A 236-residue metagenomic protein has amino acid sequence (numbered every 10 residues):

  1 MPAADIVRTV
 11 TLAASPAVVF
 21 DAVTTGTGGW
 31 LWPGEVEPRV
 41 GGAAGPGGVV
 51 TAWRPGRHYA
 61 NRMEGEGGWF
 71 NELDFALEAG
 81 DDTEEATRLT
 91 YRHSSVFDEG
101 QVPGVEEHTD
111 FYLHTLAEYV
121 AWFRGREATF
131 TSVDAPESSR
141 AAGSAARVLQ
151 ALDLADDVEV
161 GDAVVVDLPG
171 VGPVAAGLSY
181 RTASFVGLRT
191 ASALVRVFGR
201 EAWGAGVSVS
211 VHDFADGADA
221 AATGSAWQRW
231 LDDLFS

Functional and structural regions predicted by a protein language model:
M1-E37, P103-V160: Hydrophobic ligand-binding cavity/cleft-lining segments
A4, G42, W69: Short, glycine/acidic-rich beta->alpha junctions
V7-T9, G47, E72-D74, P173-A175: Well-ordered beta-strand positions in beta-sheet-rich domains
P16, W53, G80-D81: Short loop segments at secondary-structure junctions
G34-P38, G48-W53, L77, A155-V158 (+2 more regions): Short, exposed beta-strand/loop patches in secreted or surface proteins that constitute
E37-A43, A52-R62, G161-A163, R181-G187: Short, hydrophobic/aromatic-rich segments at coil-to-beta transitions
H58-H108, S179-S236: Beta-strand/loop substructures that line and gate deep hydrophobic ligand-binding cavities in soluble
A142-A193: Non-catalytic interaction/regulatory modules that flank or connect domains
